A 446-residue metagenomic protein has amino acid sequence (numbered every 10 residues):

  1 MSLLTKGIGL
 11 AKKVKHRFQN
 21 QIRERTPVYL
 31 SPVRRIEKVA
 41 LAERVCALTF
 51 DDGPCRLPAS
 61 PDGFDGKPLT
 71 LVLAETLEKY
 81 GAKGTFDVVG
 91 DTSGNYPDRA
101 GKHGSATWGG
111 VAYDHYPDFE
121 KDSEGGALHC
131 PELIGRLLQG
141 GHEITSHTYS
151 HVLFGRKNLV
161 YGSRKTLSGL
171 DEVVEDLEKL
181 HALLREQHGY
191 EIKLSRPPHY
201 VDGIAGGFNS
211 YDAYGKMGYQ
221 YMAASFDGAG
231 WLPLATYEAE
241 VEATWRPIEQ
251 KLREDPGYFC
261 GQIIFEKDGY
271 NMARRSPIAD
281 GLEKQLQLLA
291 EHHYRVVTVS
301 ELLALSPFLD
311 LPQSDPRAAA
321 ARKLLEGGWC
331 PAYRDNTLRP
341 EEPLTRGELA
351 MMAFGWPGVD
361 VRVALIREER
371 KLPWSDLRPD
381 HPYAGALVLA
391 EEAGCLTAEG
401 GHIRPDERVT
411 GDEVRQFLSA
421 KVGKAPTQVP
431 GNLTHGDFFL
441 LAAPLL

Functional and structural regions predicted by a protein language model:
L3-G7, A279: Catalytic-site microenvironment of enzymes that process N-acetyl-hexosamine-containing cell-wall polysaccharides
L10-G162, S168-I192, P197, L288 (+1 more regions): Active-site beta->alpha N-cap acidic-glycine motif
V45, P68-V72, H129-E132, S168 (+17 more regions): Extracytoplasmic/secreted proteins, especially bacterial periplasmic and envelope-associated proteins
G53-C55, V89, P198-Y200, K267-N271 (+3 more regions): Short strand-loop junctions, especially beta-strand C-caps/beta-turns that link beta-sheets to coils or alpha-helices
E78-A82, L138-Q139, E178, A182-G189 (+7 more regions): Sec-exported extracytoplasmic/periplasmic mature domains
G126-R136, Y149-A290, R295, E301-L302: Catalytic domains of cell-wall/extracellular-matrix polysaccharide-remodeling enzymes, centered on de-N-acetylation
L303-A318, E326, P331-A350, F354-G385 (+2 more regions): Feature responds to low-complexity, polar/acidic, surface-exposed segments characteristic of secreted/exported proteins
